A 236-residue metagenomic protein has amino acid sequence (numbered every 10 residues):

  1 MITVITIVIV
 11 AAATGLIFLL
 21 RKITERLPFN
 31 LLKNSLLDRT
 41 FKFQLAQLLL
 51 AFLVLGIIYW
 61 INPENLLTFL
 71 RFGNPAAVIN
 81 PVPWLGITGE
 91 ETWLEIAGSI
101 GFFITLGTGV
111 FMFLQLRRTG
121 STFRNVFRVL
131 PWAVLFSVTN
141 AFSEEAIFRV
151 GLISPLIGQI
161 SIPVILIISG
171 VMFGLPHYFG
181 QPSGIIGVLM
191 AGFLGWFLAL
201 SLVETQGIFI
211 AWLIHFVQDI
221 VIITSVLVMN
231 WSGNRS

Functional and structural regions predicted by a protein language model:
M1-T88, V226-S236: N-terminal, membrane-interfacial amphipathic/helix-forming hydrophobic leader that caps and precedes the first
A11-G15, T105-S236: Transmembrane helix-loop-helix hairpins at the membrane interface of multi-pass integral membrane proteins
R39, E90-W93, F179: Membrane-interfacial loop-to-transmembrane-helix junctions in polytopic alpha-helical membrane proteins
T40-F43, L94, I186: Membrane-interface helix-boundary signature
Q47-L50, G101-I104, S169: Hydrophobic alpha-helical transmembrane segments of polytopic
F72-A76, I96-G101, L116: Active-site-proximal or metal-binding-adjacent scaffold patches in catalytic folds
G86-L106: Hydrophobic alpha-helical transmembrane segments
